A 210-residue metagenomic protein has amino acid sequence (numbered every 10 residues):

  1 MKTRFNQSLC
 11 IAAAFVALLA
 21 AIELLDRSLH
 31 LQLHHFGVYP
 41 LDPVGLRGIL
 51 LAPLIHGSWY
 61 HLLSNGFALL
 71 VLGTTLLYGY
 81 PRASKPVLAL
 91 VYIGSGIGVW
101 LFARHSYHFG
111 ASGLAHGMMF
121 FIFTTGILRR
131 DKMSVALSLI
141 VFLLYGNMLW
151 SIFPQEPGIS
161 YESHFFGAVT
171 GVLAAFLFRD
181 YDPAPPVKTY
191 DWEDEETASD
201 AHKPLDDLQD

Functional and structural regions predicted by a protein language model:
M1-Q209: A detector for small-residue-rich transmembrane helices and their helix-helix packing motifs
